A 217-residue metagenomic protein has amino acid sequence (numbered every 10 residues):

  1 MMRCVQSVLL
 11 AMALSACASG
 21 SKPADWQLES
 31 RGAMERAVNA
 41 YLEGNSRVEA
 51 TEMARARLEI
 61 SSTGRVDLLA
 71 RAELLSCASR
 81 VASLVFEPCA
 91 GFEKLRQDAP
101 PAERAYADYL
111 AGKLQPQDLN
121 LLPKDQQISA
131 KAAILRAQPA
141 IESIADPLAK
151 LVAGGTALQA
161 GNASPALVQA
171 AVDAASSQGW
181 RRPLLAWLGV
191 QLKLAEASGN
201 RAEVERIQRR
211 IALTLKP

Functional and structural regions predicted by a protein language model:
A13-A16: C-terminal motif of bacterial Sec signal peptides marking the signal peptidase cleavage site
K22, Y41-G44, S61, A160-A163 (+2 more regions): Hydrophobic/aromatic side-chain positions at a characteristic register within alpha-helices of tetratricopeptide repeats
K22-A99: N-terminal Sec/ER secretory leader and immediately downstream segment of secreted/extracellular precursors
R36-A37, R71, S76-A78, V152-G155 (+3 more regions): Structural register within alpha-helical repeat arrays
A54-L58, R96-Q97, A171-S177, K193 (+1 more regions): Amphipathic alpha-helical segments of tetratricopeptide repeats
S76-A102, K113-L122, E196-V204: Alpha-helical linker/edge segments of TPR/alpha-solenoid repeat scaffolds and analogous pre-/post-domain helices
A102-W180: Extended amphipathic alpha-helical interaction segments
L188-P217: A cross-kingdom marker for long, charged
